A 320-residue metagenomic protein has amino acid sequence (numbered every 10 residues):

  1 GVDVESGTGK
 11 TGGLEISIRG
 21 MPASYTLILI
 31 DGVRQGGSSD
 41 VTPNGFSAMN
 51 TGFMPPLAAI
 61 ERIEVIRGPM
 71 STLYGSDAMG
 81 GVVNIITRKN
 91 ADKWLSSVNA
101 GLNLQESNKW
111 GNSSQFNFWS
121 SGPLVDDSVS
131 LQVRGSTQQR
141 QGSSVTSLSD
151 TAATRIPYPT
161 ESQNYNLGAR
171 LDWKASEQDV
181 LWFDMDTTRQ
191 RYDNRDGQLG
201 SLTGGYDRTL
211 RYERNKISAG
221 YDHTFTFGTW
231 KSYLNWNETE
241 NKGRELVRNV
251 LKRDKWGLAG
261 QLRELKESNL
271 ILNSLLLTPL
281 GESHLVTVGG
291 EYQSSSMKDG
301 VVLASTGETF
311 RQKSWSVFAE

Functional and structural regions predicted by a protein language model:
G1-G37, E61-R62: Extracytoplasmic beta-strand/coil segments of soluble accessory domains associated with Gram-negative outer-membrane
G13, A78-G80, G101, S113-N117 (+4 more regions): Transmembrane beta-barrel architecture of outer-membrane proteins
S17, V33-R67, F118: Short acidic/polar hinge/loop motifs at secondary-structure boundaries that mediate gating or recognition
P43-F46, A58-E61, T72-N84, R88-T146 (+1 more regions): Outer-membrane beta-barrel translocator/receptor signature
N44-A48, V65-I66, N99-N103, S149-R155 (+4 more regions): Extracytoplasmic loops and strand-loop junctions of Gram-negative outer membrane beta-barrel proteins
G68, I86, N99-Q105, R134-Q138 (+3 more regions): Outer-membrane beta-barrel pore domains and translocons
K109-Q141, S147-R191, E213-G220, P279-S283: Transmembrane beta-barrel wall of Gram-negative outer-membrane proteins
D172-Q190, L210-E320: Face-selective signature of the C-terminal outer-membrane beta-barrel domain
